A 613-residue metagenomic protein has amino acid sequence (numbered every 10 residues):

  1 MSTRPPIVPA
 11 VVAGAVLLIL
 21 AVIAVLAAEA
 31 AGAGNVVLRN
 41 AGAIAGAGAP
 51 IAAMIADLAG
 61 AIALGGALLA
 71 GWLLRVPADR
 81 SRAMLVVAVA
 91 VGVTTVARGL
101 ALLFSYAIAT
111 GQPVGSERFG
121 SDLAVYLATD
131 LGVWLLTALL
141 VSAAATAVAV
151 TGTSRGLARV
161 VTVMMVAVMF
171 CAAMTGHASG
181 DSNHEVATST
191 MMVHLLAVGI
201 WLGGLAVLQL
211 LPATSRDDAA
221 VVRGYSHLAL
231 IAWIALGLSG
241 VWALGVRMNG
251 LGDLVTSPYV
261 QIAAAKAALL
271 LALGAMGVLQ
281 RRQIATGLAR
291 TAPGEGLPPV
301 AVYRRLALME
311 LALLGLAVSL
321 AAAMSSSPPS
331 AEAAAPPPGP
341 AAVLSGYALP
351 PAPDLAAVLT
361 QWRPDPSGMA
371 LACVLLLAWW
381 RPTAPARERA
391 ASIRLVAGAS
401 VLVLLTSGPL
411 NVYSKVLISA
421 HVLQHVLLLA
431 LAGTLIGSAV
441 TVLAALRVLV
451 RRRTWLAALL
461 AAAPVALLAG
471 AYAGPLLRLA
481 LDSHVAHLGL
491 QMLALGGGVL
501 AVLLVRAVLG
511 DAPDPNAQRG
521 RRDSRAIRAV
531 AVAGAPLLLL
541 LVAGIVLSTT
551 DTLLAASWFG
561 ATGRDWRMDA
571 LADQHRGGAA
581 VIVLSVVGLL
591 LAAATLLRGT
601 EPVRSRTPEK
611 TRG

Functional and structural regions predicted by a protein language model:
M1-G613: Alpha-helical membrane segments of multi-pass proteins
